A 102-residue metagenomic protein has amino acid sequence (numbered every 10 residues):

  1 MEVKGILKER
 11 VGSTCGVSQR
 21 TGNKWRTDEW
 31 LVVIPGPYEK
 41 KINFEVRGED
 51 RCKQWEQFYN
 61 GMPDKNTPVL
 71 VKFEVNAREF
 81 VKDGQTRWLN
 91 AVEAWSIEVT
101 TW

Functional and structural regions predicted by a protein language model:
M1-W102: Single-stranded nucleic acid-binding surfaces, predominantly the OB-fold ssDNA-binding core
